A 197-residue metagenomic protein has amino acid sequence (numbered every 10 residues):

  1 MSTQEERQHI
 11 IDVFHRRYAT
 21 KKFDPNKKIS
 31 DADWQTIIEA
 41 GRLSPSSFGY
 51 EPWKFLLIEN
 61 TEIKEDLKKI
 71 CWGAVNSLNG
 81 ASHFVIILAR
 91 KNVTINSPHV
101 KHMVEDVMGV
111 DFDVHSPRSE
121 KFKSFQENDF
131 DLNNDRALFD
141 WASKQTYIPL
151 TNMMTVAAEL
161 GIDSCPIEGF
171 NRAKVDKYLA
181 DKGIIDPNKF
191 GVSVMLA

Functional and structural regions predicted by a protein language model:
M1-A197: Acidic, surface-exposed loops and disordered segments
